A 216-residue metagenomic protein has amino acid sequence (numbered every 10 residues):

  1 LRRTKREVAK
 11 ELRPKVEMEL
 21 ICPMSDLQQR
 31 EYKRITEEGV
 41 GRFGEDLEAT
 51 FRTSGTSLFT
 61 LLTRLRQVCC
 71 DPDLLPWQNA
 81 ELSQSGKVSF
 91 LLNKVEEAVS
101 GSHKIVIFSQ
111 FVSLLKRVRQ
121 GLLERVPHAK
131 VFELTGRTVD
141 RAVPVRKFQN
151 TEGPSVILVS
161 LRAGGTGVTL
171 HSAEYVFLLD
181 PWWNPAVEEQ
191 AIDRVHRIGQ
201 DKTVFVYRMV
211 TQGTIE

Functional and structural regions predicted by a protein language model:
L1-K5, T203: Conserved P-loop NTPase motor "coupling/switch" region that bridges the ATPase
R3, P23-D26, S109, W182 (+1 more regions): Conserved residues at beta->alpha junctions
V8, P144-V145, A191-R194: Short beta-alpha junctions and helix-cap segments that line functional grooves
K10-T36, L47-V168: Conserved Helicase C-terminal RecA-like lobe
Q29, W183-E216: A conserved SF2-helicase RecA2
G136-V139, D180-N184: Short, acidic/turn-prone active-site loops that include or flank metal/cofactor- and phosphate-binding residues
V168-P181, T203-M209: A short beta-strand element within the Helicase C-terminal
